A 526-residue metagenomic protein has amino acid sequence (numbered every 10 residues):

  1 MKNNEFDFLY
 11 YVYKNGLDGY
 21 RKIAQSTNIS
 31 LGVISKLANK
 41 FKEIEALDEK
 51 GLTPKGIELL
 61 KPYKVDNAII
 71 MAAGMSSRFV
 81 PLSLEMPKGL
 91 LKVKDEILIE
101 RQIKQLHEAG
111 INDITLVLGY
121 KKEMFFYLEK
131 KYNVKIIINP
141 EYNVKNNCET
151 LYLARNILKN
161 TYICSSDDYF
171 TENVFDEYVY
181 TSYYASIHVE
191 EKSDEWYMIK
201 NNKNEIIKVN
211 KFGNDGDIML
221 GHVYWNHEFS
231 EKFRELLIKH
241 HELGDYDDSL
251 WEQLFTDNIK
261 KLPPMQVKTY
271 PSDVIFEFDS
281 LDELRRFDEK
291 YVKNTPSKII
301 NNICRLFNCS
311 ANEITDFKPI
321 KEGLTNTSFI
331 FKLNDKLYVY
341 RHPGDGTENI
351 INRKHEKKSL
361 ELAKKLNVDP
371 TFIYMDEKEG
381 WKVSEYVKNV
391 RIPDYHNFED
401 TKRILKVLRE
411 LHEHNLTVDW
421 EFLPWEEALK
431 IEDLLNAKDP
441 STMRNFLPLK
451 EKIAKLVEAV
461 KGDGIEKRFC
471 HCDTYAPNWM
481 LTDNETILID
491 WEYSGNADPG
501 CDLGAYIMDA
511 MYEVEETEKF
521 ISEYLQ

Functional and structural regions predicted by a protein language model:
D7, T171-Y246: Conserved core of the sugar-phosphate nucleotidyltransferase
G51-L84: N-terminal nucleotide-binding beta1-loop-alpha1 segment
E123-W196: Conserved beta-loop-beta/alpha segment of the NTase-like Rossmann-fold superfamily that binds/positions NTPs
P264-T371, D463, D483-T486: Conserved NTP-binding catalytic cores of kinases and kinase-like/nucleotidyltransferase enzymes across multiple kinase
K298-E313, L416-C472, S522: An alpha-helical support segment within catalytic cores of ATP-dependent transferases
K318-K332, V339-Y340, K455-C501, E515: Active-site acidic catalytic loop and adjacent metal/ATP-binding pocket of ATP-dependent phosphoryl transfer enzymes
K318-L423, P440-L447: ATP-binding pocket architecture of kinase catalytic cores
G500-Q526: Active-site activation/catalytic loop segments of kinase-like enzymes and analogous catalytic loops in related
